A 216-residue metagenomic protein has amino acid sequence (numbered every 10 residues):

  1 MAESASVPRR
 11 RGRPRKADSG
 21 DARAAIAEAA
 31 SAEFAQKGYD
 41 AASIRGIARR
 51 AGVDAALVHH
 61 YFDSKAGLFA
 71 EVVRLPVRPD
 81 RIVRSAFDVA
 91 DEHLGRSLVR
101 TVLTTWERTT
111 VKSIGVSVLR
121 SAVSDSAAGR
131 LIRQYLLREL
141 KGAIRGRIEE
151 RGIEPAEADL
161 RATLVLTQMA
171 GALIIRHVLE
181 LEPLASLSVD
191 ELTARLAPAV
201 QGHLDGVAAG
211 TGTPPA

Functional and structural regions predicted by a protein language model:
M1-V53, D63-A70: Basic, helix-initiating cap at the start of DNA-binding domains
A56: Key DNA-contact positions within bacterial/archaeal DNA-binding proteins
K65, P76, T110, I132 (+2 more regions): Hydrophobic/aromatic residues within well-ordered alpha-helical segments
A70-P76: Alpha-helical DNA-contacting segments of helix-turn-helix folds
R81-V116: Hydrophobic alpha-helical connector segments
V102, G115-A122, V165, M169 (+1 more regions): Short alpha-helical scaffolding segments that buttress acidic/His motifs in well-ordered protein cores
R108-Q134, V178: Amphipathic alpha-helical segments used for helix-helix packing
G129-Q134, R147-Q201, V207-A216: Hydrophobic/aromatic-rich alpha-helical bundle segments in the mid-to-C-terminal region
